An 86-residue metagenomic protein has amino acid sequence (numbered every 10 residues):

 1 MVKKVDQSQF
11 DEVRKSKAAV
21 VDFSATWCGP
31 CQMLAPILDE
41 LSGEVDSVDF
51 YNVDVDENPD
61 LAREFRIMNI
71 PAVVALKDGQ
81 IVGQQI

Functional and structural regions predicted by a protein language model:
V2-A18, P59: A short beta-strand-turn-helix
K3, D49-Y51, V82-Q85: Structural signal for short hydrophobic segments within the conserved structured cores of catalytic domains across
S16-V20, M33-V53, P59: Conserved helix-turn-beta segment immediately C-terminal to the redox Cys motif in thioredoxin-like folds
K17, S24-W27, N69: Short pre-active-site segment immediately N-terminal to redox-active cysteine/selenocysteine motifs in thiol-based
D22-S24, A75: Structural cue for short, hydrophobic secondary-structure segments
C28-C31, V73: The canonical Cys-X-X-Cys-His
N69-I86: Non-catalytic, surface beta->alpha helical segment in thiol-disulfide oxidoreductase systems
